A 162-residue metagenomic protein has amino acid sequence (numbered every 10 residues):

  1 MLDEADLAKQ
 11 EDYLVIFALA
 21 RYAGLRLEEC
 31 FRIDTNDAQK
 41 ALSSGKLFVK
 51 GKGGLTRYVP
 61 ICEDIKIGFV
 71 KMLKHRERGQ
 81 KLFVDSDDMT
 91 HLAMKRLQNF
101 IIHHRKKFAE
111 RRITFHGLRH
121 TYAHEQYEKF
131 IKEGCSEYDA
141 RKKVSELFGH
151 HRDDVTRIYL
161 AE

Functional and structural regions predicted by a protein language model:
M1-L27: Basic, Lys/Arg- and aromatic-enriched nucleic-acid-binding interface segment
L14-R21, F115, D153-R157: Short, well-structured alpha-helical segments
L19-R32, K129-F130, H150: A short, glycine-centered helix-capping/turn motif at helix boundaries that positions DNA-contacting or catalytic
R32-G68: Conserved tyrosine-mediated DNA breakage-rejoining catalytic core shared by Y-recombinases
G53, E146-E162: Catalytic-site neighborhood detector that most strongly recognizes the C-terminal catalytic loop/helix of tyrosine
C62-H124: Active-site/catalytic core of tyrosine-dependent DNA strand-transfer enzymes
E110-F130, E137, R141, E146 (+1 more regions): Short basic/aromatic active-site micro-motif
